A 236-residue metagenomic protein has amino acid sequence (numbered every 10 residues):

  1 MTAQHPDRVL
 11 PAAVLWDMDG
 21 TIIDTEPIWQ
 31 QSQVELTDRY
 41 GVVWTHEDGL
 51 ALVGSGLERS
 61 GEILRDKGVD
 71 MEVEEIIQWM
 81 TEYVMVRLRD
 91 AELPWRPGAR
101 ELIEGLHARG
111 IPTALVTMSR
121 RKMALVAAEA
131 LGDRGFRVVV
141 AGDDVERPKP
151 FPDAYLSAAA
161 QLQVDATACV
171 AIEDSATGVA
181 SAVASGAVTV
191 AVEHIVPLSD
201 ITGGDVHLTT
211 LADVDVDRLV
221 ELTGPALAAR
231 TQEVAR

Functional and structural regions predicted by a protein language model:
M1-A12, E104-H107, I111, R120-R236: Asp-based, Mg2+/Mn2+-dependent phosphohydrolase catalytic module
A3-R109, K122-L125, D133: N-terminal helical cap/lid subdomain that shapes the substrate entry/recognition surface in HAD-like hydrolases
D17, T21, T117, D174: Conserved G/P- and acidic residue-centered "switch" motifs that form tight phosphate/ATP-binding loops in soluble
D19, V53-S55, P97, T113 (+3 more regions): Short glycine-rich loop/turn motifs that provide flexible caps or phosphate-binding loops at active sites
D24, L115-T117, A191: Hydrophobic residues in well-ordered beta-strands that form the structural core
T37-R39, E72, I76-W79, L115 (+3 more regions): A generic structural signal for ordered secondary structure
W95, V116, R147: Residue-level marker of regulatory loop/turn positions in helix-turn-helix DNA-binding domains and in histidine
